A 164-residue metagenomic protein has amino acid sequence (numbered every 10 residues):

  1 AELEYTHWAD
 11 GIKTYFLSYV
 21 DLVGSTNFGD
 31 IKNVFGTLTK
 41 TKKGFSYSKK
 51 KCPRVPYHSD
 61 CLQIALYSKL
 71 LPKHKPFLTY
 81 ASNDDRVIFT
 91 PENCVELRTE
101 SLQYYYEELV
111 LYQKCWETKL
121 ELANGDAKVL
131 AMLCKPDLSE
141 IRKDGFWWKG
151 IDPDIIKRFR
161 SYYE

Functional and structural regions predicted by a protein language model:
A1-K49: Catalytic cores of nuclease domains that cleave nucleic-acid phosphodiester backbones
A9-G11, G36-R54, E96, T118-L130: Intrinsically disordered, low-complexity coil segments
G29, K40-K69: Classical nucleotidyltransferase
P56, L66-E164: Metal-dependent nuclease catalytic regions and adjoining charged, substrate-binding loops involved in nucleic-acid end
